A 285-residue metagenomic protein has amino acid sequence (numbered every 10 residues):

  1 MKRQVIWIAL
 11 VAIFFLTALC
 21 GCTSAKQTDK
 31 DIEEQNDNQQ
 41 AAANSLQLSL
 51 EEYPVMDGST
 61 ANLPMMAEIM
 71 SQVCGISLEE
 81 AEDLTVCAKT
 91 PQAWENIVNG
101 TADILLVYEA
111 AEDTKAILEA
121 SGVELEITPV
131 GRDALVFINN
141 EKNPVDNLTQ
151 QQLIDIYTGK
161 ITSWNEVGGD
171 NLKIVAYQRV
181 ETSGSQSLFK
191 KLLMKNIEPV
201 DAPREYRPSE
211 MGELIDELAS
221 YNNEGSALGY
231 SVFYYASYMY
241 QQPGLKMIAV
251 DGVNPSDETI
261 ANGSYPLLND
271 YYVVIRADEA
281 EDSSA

Functional and structural regions predicted by a protein language model:
M1-S24: Secretory targeting signatures
A25-A285: Exported/periplasmic ABC-transporter solute-binding proteins
